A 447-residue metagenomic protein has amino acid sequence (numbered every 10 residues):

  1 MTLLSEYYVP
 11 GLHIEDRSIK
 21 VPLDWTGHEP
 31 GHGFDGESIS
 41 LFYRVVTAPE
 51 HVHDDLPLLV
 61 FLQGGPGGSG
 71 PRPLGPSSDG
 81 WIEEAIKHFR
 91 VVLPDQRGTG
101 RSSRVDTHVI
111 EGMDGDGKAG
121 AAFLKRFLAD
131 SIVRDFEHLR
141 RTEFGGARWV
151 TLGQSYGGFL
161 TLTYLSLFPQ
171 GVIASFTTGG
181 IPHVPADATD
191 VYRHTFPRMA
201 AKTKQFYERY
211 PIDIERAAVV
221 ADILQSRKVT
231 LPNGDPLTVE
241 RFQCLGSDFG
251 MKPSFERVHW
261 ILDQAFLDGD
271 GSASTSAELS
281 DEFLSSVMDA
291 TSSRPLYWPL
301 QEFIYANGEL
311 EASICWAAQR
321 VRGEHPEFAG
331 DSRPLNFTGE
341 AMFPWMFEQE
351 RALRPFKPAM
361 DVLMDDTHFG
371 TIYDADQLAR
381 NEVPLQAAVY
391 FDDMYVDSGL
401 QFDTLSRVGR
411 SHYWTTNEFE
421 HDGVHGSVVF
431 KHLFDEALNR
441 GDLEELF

Functional and structural regions predicted by a protein language model:
M1-Y7: N-terminal, polar/Ser/Thr-rich
Y8-N233, W345, A352-M360, G370-L378 (+3 more regions): Gly/Pro-rich cap/lid or specificity-loop segments adjacent to the active site
Q170, S406-G409: Inter-repeat linker/turn residues at the boundaries of leucine-rich repeats
V229-D366: Alpha/beta-hydrolase fold active-site neighborhood
E240, A379-L385, V408-R410: Short, proline-enriched alpha-helix->beta-strand connector loops that line the catalytic pocket of alpha/beta-hydrolase
L245, E382-V389, D393, H412-Y413: Catalytic His-Asp charge-relay segment
S254-R257, D393-L400: Conserved alpha/beta-hydrolase "acid-adjacent" motif
I261-D263, D397-S406: Short alpha-helix in the alpha/beta-hydrolase fold that links the catalytic acid
